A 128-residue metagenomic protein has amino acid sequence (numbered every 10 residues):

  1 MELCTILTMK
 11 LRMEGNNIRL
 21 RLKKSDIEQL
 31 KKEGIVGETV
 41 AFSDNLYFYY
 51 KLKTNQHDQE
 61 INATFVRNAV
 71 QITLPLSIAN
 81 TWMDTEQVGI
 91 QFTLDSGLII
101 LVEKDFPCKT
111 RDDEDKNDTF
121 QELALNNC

Functional and structural regions predicted by a protein language model:
E2-T5: Short, positively charged and aromatic/hydrophobic N-terminal segments
L11-M13, I18-L22, V70-L74: Short, structured motif recognition centered on aromatic/hydrophobic residues
K23-S25, K32-E33, P75-S77, E103-D105 (+1 more regions): Surface loops and adjacent helix of pleckstrin homology
K23-S43, W82-T93: Extended intrinsically disordered, low-complexity coil regions enriched in Ser, Thr, Gly, Ala and often Pro
G34-Q56, F120, L125: A low-complexity, Ser/Thr/Gly/Pro-enriched, surface-exposed linker/loop concept that marks segments flanking
L46-E60, T64-F65, V102-E114: A short, charged
Q59-L94: Mid-chain, well-packed structural core segment of small domains
Q87-C128: C-terminal charged interaction modules
